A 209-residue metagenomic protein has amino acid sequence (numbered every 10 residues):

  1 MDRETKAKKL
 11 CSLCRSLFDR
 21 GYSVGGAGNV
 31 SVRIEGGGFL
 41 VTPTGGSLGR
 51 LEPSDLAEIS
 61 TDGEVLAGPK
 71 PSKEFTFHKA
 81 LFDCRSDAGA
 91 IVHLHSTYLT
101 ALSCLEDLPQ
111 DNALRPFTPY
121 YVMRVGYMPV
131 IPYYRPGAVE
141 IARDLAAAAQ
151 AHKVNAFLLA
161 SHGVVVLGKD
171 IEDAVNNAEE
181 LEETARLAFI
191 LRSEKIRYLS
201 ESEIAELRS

Functional and structural regions predicted by a protein language model:
M1-S209: Glycine-rich flexible loops
